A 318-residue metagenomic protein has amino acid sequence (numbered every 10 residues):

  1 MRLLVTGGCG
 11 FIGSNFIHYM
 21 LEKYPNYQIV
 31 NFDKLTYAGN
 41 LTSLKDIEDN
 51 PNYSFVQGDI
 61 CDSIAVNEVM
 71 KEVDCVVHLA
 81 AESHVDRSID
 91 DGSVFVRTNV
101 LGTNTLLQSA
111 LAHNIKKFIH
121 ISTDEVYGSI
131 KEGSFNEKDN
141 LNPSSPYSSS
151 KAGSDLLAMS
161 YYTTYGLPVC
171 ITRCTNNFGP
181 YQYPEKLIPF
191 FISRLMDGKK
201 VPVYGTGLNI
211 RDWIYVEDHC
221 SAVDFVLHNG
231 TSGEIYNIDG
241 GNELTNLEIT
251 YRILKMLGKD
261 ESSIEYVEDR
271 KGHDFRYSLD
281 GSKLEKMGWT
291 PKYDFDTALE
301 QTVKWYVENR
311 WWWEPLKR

Functional and structural regions predicted by a protein language model:
M1-N177, Q301, E308-R318: N-terminal Rossmann-like NAD(P)+-binding domain of SDR-like oxidoreductases, especially those catalyzing
N15, G58, L195-R318: C-terminal substrate-binding subdomain of Rossmann-fold SDR/epimerase-dehydratase oxidoreductases
N40, D49, P180-P184, N242 (+1 more regions): Residue-level signature of the cytosolic catalytic core of signaling kinases
I47, G133, P184-I192: A glycine/serine/threonine-rich, flexible loop-to-helix segment that serves as the NAD(P) cofactor-binding "lid"
I64-N67, D74, D86, S93 (+9 more regions): Residues in well-ordered alpha-helical elements
G92, T172, P184-E185, G230: Active-site loop immediately N-terminal to the catalytic Tyr-X3-Lys motif of short-chain dehydrogenase/reductase
P143-S150, P180, P184, I188 (+1 more regions): The catalytic Tyr-centered alpha-helix of NAD(P)H-dependent dehydrogenases
G153, L157, Y161, F191 (+2 more regions): Hydrophobic alpha-helix immediately C-terminal to the catalytic Tyr-X-X-X-Lys motif of short-chain
